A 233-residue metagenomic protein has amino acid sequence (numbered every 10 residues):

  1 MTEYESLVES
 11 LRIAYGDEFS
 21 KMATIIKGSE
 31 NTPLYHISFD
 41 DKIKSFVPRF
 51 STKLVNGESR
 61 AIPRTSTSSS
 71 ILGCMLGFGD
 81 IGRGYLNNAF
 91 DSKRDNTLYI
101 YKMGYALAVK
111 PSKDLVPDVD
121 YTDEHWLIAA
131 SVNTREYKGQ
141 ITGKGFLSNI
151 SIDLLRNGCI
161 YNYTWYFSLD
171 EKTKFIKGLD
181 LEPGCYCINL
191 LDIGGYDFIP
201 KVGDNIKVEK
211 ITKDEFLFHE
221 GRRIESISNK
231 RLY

Functional and structural regions predicted by a protein language model:
T2-E30, G57-P63, I71-Y233: Conserved NAD+-utilizing ADP-ribose enzyme module
E30-K42: Short hydrophobic beta-strand segments
F39-E58: Short aromatic-glycine-(Arg/Gly/Cys) micro-motifs in beta-strand/loop hairpins
